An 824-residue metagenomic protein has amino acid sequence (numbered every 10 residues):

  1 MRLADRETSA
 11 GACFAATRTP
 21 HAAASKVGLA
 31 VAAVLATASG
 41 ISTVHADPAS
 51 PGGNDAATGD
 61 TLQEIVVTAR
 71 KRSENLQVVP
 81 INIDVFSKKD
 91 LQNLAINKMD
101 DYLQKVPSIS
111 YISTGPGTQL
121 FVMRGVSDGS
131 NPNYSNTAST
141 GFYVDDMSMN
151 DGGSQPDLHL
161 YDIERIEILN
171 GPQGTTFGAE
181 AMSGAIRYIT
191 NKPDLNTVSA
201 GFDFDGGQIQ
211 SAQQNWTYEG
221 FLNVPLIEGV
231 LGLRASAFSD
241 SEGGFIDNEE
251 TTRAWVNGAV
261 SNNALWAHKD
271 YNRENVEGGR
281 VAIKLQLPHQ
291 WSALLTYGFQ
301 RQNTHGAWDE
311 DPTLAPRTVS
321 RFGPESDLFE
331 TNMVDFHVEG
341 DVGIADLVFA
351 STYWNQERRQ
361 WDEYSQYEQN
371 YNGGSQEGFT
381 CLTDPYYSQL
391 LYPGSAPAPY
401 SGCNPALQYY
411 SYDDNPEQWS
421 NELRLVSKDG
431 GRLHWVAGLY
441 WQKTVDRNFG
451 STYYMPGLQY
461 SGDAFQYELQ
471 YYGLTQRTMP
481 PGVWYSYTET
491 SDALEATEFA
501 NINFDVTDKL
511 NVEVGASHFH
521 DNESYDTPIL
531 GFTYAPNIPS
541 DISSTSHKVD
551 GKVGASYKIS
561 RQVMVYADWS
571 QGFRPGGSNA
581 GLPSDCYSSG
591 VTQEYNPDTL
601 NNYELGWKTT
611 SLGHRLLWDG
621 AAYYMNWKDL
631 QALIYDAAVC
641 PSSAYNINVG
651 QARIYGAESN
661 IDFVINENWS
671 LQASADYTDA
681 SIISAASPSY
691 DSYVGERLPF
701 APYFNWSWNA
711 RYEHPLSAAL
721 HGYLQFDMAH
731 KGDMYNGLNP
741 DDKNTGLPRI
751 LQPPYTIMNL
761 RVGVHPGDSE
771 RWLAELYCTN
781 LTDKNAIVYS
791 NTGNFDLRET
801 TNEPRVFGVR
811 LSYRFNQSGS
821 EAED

Functional and structural regions predicted by a protein language model:
M1-L94, D100-K105, H289, A293 (+3 more regions): N-terminal Sec signal peptide and the immediately downstream disordered periplasmic leader that contains the TonB box
A30-A32, P416-V426, G430-G438, T444 (+2 more regions): Conserved C-terminal beta-signal and adjacent last beta-strands/turns of outer-membrane beta-barrel proteins
E64, M99-D100, L120-V122, Y143 (+4 more regions): N-terminal periplasmic accessory domains that precede and gate Gram-negative outer-membrane beta-barrel machines
P132, S139-T140, D145-P172, G220: Short acidic/polar hinge/loop motifs at secondary-structure boundaries that mediate gating or recognition
G201, Q210-H305, E330-M333, N415-N421 (+4 more regions): Transmembrane beta-barrel wall of Gram-negative outer-membrane proteins
E219, H337-S365, K558-S570, E594-Y655 (+3 more regions): Membrane-embedded beta-barrel scaffold of Gram-negative outer-membrane proteins
K284-H289, L425-K428, H434-Q442, E489-N626: Structural signature of Gram-negative outer-membrane beta-barrels, strongest in the C-terminal barrel of TonB-dependent
D508-V512, Y624-N626, Y645-L738, S812: Gram-negative outer-membrane beta-barrel transporters
